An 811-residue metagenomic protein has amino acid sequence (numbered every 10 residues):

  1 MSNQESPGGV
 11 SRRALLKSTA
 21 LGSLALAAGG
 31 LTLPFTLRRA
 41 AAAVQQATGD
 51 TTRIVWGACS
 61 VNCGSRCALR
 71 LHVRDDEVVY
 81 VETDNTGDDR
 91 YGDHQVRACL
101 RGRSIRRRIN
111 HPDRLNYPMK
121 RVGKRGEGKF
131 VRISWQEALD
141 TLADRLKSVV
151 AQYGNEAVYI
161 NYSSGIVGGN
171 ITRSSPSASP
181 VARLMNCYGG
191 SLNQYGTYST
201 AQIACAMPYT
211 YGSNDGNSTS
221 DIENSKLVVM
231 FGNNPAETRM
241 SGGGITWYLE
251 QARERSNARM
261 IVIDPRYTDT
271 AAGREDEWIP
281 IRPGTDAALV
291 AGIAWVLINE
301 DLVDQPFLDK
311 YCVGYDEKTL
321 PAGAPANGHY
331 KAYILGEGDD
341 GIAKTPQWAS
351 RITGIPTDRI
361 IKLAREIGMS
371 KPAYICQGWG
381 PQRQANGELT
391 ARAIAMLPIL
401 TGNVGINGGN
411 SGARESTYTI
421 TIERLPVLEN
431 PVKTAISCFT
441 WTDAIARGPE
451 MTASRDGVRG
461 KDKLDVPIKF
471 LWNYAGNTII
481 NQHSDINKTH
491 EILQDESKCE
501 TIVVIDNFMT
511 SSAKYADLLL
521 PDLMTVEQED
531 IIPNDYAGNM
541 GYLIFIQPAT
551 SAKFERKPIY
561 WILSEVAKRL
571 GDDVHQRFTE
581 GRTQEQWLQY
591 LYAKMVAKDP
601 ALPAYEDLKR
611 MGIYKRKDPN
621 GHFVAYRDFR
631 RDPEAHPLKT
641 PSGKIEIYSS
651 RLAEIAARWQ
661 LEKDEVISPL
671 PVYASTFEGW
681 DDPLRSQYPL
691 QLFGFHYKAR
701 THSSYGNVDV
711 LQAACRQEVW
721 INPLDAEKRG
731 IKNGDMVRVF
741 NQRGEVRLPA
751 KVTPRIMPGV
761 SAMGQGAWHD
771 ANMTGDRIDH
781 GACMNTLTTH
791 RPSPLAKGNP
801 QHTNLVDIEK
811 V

Functional and structural regions predicted by a protein language model:
S2-L302, G328, K461, K469 (+4 more regions): N-terminal export/assembly segments and adjacent metallocofactor-ligating motifs of anaerobic energy-metabolism
S2-N3, P176-I263, T270, A288 (+3 more regions): Extended redox/cofactor-interaction regions of prokaryotic respiratory oxidoreductases
R266-S370: Long, well-ordered, tryptophan-enriched scaffold segments
E275-I281, G541-A552: Short beta-alpha connecting loops at secondary-structure transitions that line or flank enzyme active sites
A326-I445: Active-site phosphate/pyrophosphate-binding segments
E500-T501, P548-S564: Phosphate/diphosphate-binding loops
L523-P548, P758-G759: Catalytic or ion-translocation cores adjacent to nucleophile or general acid/base/metal-coordination motifs in diverse
I559-M611, S703-Y705, D709-W720, L724-V811: Long, contiguous, secondary-structure-rich segments that constitute the structural scaffold of globular domains
